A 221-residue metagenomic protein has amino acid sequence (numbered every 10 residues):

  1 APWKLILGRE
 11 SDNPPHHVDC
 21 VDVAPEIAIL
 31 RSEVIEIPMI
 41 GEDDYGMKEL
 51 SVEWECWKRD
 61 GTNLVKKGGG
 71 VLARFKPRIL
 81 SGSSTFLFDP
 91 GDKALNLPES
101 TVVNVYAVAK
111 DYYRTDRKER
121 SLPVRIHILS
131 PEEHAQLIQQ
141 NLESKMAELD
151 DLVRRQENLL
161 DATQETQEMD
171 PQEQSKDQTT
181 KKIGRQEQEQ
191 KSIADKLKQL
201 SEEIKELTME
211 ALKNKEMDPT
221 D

Functional and structural regions predicted by a protein language model:
A1-D221: Extracytoplasmic/secretory ectodomains and luminal regions
